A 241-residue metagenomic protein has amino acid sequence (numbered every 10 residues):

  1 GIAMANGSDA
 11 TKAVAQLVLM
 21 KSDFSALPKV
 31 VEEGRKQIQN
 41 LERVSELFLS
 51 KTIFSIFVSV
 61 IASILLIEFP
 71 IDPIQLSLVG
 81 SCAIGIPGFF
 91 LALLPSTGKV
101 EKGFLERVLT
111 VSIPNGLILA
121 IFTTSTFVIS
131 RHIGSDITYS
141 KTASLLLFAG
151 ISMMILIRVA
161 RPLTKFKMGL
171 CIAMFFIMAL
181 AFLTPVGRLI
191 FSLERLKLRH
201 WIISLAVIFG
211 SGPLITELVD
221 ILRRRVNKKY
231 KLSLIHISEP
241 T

Functional and structural regions predicted by a protein language model:
A5-F166, A179-T184: Membrane-embedded transport module
L145-F148, K197-G212: Small-residue-rich transmembrane alpha-helices that serve as helix-helix interface/gating elements in multipass
M154-L156, S211-D220: Alpha-helical transmembrane segments
M168-I177: Central hydrophobic cores of alpha-helical transmembrane segments in multi-pass integral membrane proteins
V186-H200: Extracellular/periplasmic helix-loop-helix junctions in multi-pass membrane proteins
T216-K231: Membrane-interface capping segments at transmembrane-helix boundaries
L232-T241: Residue-level detector of conserved catalytic or cofactor/ligand-binding positions in enzyme active sites
